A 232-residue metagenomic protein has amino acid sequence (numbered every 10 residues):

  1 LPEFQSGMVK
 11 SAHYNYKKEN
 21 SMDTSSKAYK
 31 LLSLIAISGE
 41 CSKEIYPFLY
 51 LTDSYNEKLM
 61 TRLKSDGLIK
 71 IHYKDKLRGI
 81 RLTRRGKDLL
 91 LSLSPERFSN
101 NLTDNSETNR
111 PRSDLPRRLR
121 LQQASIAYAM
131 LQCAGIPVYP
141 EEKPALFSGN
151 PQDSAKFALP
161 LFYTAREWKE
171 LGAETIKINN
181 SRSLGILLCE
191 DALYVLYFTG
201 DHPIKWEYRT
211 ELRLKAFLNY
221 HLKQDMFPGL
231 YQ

Functional and structural regions predicted by a protein language model:
F4-K30, R110-L121: Short alpha-helical segments that sit at the start of domains
L34-S38: Short helix-capping/hinge SLiMs at alpha-helix to coil transitions
G39-L49: Short acidic, hydrophobic short linear motifs in intrinsically disordered regions
Y50-S65: Short amphipathic alpha-helical interaction segments
I71-R97: Accessory beta->alpha helical hairpin/"wing" motif in late/C-terminal subdomains of nucleic-acid enzymes
E107-K205: Exposed, interaction-prone assembly regions rather than primary DNA-binding/catalytic cores
L188-Q232: C-terminal regulatory/effector modules of DNA-binding transcriptional regulators
